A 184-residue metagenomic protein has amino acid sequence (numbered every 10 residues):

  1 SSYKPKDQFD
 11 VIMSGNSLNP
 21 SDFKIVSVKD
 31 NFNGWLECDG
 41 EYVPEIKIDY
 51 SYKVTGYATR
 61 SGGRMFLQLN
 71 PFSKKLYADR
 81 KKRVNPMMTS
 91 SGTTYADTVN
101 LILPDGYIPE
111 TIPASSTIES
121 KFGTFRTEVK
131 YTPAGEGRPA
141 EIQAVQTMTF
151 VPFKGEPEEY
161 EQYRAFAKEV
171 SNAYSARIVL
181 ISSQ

Functional and structural regions predicted by a protein language model:
S1-Q184: A sensor for short, sequence-defined functional sites
